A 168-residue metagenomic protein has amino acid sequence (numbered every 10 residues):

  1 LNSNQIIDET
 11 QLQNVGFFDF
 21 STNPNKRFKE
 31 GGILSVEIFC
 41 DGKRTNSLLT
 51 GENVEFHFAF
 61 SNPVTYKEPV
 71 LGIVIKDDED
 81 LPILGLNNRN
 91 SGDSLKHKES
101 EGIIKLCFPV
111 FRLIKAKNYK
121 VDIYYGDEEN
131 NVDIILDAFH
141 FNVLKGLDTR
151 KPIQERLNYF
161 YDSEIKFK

Functional and structural regions predicted by a protein language model:
L1-K168: Localized sequence-composition bias
